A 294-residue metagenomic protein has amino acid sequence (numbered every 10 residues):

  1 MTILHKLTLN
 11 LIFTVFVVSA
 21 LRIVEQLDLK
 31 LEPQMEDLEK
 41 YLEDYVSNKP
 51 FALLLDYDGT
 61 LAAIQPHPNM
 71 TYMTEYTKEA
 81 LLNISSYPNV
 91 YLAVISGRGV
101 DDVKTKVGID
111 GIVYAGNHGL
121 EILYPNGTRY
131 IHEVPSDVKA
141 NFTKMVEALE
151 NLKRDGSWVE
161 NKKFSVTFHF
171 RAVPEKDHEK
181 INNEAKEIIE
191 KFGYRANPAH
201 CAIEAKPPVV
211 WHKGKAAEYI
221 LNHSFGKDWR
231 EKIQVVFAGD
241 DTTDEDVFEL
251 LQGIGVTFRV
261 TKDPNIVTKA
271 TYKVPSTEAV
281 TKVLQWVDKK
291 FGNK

Functional and structural regions predicted by a protein language model:
M1-K6: Positively charged n-region of N-terminal signal peptides that target proteins for export
L7-Y57, L61-N69, Y76, N222-H223 (+1 more regions): Non-catalytic pre-domain segments flanking phosphatase-related domains
E25-M35, T74, E218-K294: Mg2+-dependent phosphoryl-transfer enzymes with acidic/Ser/Thr/Gly-rich catalytic loops
Y72-N161: Active-site phosphate-binding/coordination module
V107-D110, F192, G253-I254, K269: Short, structured coil segments at secondary-structure junctions
G127-V134, H212-G214, Y272-P275: Short, surface-exposed amphipathic charged segments that create phosphate/polyanion-binding patches used for binding
E160-F237, T242-G255, P264: Conserved acidic, metal-coordinating active-site core of Asp-based, Mg2+-dependent phosphoryl-transfer enzymes
